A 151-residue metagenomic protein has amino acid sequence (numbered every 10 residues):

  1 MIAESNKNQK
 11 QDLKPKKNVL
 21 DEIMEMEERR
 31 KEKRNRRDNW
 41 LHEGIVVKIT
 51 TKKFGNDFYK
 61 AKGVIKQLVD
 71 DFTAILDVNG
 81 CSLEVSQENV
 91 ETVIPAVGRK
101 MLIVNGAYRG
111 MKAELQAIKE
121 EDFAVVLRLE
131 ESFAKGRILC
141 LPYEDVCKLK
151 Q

Functional and structural regions predicted by a protein language model:
M1-Y59, V64-R99, R109: Mixed-charge, Lys/Arg-rich low-complexity intrinsically disordered regions
A96-Q151: C-terminal interaction modules of eukaryotic adaptor/scaffold proteins
